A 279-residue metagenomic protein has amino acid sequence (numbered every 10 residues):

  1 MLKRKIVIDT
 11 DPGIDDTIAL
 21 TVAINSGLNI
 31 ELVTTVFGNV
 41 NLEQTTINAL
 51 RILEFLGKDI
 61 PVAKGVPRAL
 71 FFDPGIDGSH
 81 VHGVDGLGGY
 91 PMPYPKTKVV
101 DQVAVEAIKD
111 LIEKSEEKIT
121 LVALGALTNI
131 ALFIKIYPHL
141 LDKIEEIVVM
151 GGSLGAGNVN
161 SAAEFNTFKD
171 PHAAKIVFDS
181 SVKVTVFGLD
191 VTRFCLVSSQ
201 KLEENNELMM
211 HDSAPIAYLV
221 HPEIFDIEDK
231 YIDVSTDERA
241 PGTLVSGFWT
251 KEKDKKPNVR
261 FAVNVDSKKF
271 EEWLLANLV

Functional and structural regions predicted by a protein language model:
L2-K3, V22-N25, N29-I30, F168-H172 (+1 more regions): Conformational coupling and interaction surfaces
L2-T10, I14-R51, P91-L196: Active-site histidine-anchored catalytic micro-motif
R4, T46-K114, P257, F261-V265 (+1 more regions): Metal-dependent C-N hydrolase catalytic cores
V62, V177, I216: A residue-level signal for conserved active-site and pocket-lining positions in enzyme catalytic cores
D73-I76, V159-N160, V197-S199: Short, well-ordered secondary-structure micro-motifs
L87, F165, V234: Short clusters of hydrophobic/aromatic residues that line enzyme substrate/ligand-binding pockets
